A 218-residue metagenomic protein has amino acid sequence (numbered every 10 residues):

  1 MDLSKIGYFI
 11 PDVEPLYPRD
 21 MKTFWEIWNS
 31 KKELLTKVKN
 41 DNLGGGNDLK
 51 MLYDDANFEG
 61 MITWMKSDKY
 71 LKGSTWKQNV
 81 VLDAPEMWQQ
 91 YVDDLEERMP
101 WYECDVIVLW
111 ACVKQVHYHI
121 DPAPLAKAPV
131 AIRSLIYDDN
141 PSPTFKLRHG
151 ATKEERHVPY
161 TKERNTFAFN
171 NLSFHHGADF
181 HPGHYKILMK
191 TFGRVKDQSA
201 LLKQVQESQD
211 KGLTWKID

Functional and structural regions predicted by a protein language model:
M1-M99: Non-heme Fe(II)/2-oxoglutarate
S4-Y8, A128-V130, G183-I187: Residues at beta-strand starts and edge strands
S67, L135-I136, F192: Short loop/turn segments at strand-loop or loop-helix junctions that form parts of catalytic or ligand-binding pockets
M99-L172: Catalytic core of non-heme Fe(II) oxygenases with the double-stranded beta-helix
K146-D218: Catalytic core of Fe(II)/2-oxoglutarate
